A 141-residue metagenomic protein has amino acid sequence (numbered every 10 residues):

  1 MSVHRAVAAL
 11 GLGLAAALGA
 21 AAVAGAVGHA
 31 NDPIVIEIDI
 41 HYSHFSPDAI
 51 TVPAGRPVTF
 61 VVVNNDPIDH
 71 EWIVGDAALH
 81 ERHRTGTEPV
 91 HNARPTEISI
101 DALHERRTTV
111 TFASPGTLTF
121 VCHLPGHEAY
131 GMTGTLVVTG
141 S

Functional and structural regions predicted by a protein language model:
M1-G11: Bacterial N-terminal signal peptides that target proteins for export
A9-A20: Bacterial N-terminal signal peptides
G19-P33: C-terminal region of N-terminal signal peptides and the immediate post-cleavage residues of exported proteins
A24, H44, T96-S141: Extracellular/periplasmic metallocenter environments
H29, H70, H83, H127: Histidine-centered active-site/metal-ligand motif
A30-P57: N-terminal edge beta-strand
A49-I73, E105-S114, L118, V138-G140: Beta-strand cores of secreted/periplasmic/IMS beta-sandwich domains, seen most often in copper-related folds
A78-E88: Short aromatic-acidic-glycine turn motif
